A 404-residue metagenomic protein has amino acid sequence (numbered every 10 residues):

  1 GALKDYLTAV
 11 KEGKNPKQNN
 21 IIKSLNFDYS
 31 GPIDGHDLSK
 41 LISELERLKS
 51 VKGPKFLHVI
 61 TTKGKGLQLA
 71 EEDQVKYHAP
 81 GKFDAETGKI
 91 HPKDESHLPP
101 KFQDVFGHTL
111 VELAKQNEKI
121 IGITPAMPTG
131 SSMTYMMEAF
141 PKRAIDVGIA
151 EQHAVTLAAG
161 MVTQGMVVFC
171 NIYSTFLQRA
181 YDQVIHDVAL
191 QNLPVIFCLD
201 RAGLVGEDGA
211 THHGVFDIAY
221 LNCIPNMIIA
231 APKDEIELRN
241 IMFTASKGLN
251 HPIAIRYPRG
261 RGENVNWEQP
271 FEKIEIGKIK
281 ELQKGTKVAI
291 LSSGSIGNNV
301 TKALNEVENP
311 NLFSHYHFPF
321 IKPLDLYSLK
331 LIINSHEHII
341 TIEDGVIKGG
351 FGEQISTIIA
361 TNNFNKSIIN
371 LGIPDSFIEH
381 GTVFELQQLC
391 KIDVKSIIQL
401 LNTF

Functional and structural regions predicted by a protein language model:
G1-K76, I90-T109, K115-E138, D146 (+4 more regions): Thiamine diphosphate
E44, Q183, I241-M242: Short beta-alpha junctions and helix-cap segments that line functional grooves
H78-G88: Surface-exposed loop/turn segments flanking beta-strands in extracellular/periplasmic regions
S132, A144, E151-N171, A180-V184 (+1 more regions): Extended, hydrophobic alpha-helical segments in both membrane/secreted and soluble proteins
V147-G148, I172-Y173, A231-D234, I342-D344: Short beta->alpha connector loops at strand-helix junctions that form conserved, small/polar/Pro-enriched
N226, A230-K233, W267-E268: Active-site core segments that coordinate phosphate-bearing ligands/cofactors across diverse enzyme families
A231-G248: Conserved glycine-bearing catalytic or ligand-binding loops at nucleotide- and phosphate-handling centers of large
